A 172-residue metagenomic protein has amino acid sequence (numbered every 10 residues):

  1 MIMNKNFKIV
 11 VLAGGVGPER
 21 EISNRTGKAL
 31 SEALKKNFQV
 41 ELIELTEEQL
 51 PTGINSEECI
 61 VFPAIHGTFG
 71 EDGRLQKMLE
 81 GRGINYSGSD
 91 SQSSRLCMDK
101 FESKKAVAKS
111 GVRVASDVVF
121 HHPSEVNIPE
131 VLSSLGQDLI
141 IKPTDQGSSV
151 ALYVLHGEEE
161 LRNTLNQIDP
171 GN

Functional and structural regions predicted by a protein language model:
M1-Q92, L96-E102, K109, H121-E130: ATP-binding N-terminal substructure of ATP-dependent carboxylate-amine bond-forming enzymes
N6-F7, E58, A115, L135-Q137: Short coil/turn connectors at secondary-structure junctions
I84, V112, Q137: Short glycine/serine/threonine/alanine-rich loop segments
S91-S94, S116-F120, S149-L155: Flexible, glycine/proline-enriched loop segments at strand-loop-helix junctions that form or flank small-ligand binding
A106-V114, E160, Q167: Basic phosphate/pyrophosphate-binding loop/patch that engages nucleotide-derived ligands
V107-A108, L132-A151, P170-N172: ATP-grasp fold ATP-binding core
V150-N172: Conserved ATP-binding module of the ATP-grasp superfamily
